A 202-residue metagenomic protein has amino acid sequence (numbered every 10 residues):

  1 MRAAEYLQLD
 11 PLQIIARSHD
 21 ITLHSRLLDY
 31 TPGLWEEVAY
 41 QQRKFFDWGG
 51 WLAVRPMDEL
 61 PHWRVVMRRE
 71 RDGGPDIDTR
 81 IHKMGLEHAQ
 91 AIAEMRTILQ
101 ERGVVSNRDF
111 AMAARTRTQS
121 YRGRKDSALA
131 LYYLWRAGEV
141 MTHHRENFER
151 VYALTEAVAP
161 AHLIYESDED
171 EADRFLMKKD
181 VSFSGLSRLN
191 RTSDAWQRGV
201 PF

Functional and structural regions predicted by a protein language model:
M1-F202: Long, low-complexity intrinsically disordered regions
